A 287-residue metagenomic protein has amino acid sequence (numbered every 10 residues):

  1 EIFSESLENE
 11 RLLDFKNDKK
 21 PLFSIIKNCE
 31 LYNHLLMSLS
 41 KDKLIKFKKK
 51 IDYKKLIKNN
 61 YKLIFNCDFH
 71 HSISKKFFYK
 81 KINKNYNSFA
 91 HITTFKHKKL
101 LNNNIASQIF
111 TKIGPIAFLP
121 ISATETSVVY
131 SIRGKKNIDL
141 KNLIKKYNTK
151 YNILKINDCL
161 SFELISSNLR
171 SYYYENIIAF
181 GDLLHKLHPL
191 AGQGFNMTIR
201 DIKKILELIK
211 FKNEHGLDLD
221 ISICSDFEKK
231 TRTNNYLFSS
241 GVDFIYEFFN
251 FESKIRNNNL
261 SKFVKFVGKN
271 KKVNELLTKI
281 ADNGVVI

Functional and structural regions predicted by a protein language model:
I2, F118-L119, Y172: A structural signal for short hydrophobic beta-strand segments in well-ordered beta-sheet cores
I2-T94: Conserved N-terminal helical subregion
L7, L31, I121-T124, I177: Short strand-connecting beta-turns/loops that link adjacent beta-strands
F23, S127-S131, I178: Short hydrophobic beta-strand segments that form the core of ligand-binding sensory/regulatory domains
L39-K43, Y174, N270: Acidic-histidine catalytic/liganding microenvironments
I64-K150, I156-C159: Conserved FAD-binding catalytic core of PHBH/FMO-like flavoproteins
K136-I221: FAD/FMN-dependent oxidoreductases across multiple families
T149, E207-I287: C-terminal helical "tail/cap" subdomain of flavin- and related membrane-associated enzymes
